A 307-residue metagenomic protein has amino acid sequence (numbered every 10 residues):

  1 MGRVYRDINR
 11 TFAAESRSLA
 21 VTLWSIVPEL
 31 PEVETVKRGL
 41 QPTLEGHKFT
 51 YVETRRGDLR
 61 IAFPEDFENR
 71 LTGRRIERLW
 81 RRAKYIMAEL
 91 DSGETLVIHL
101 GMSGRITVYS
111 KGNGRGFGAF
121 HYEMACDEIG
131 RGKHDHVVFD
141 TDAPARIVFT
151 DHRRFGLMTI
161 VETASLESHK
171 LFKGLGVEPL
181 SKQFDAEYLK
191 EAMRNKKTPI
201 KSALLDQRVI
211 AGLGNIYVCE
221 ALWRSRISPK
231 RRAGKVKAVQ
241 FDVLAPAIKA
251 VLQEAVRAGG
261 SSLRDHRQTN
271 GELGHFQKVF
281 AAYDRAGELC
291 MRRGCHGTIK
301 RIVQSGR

Functional and structural regions predicted by a protein language model:
G2-E15, L19-R307: Structured catalytic/nucleic-acid-binding cores of DNA maintenance enzymes
